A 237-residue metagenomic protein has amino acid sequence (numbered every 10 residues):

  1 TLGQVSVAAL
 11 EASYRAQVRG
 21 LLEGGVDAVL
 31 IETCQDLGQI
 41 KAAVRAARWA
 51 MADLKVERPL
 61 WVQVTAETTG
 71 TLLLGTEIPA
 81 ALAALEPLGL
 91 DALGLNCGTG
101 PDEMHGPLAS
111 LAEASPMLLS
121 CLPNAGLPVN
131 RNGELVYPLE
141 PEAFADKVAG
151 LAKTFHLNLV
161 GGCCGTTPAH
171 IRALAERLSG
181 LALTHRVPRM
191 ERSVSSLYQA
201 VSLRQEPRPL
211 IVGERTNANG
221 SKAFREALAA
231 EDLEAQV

Functional and structural regions predicted by a protein language model:
T1-V237: Domain-level signal for soluble alpha/beta catalytic cores
